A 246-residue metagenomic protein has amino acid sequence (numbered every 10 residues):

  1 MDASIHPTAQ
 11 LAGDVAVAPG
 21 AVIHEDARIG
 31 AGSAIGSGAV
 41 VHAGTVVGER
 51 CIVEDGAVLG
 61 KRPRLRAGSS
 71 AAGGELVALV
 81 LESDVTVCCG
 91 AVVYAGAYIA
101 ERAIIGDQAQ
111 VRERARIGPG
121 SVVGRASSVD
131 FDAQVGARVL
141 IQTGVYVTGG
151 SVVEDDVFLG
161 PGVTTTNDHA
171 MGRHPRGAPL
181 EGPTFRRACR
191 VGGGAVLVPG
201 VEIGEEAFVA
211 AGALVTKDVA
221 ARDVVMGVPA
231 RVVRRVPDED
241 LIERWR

Functional and structural regions predicted by a protein language model:
M1-D2, R246: Short, low-complexity, intrinsically disordered N-terminal peptides in bacterial proteins
A3-M226, R231-V232: Structural signal for interior beta-strand "rungs" in well-ordered beta-sheet cores of soluble enzyme domains
V236-R246: A glycine/serine/threonine-rich, flexible loop-to-helix segment that serves as the NAD(P) cofactor-binding "lid"
